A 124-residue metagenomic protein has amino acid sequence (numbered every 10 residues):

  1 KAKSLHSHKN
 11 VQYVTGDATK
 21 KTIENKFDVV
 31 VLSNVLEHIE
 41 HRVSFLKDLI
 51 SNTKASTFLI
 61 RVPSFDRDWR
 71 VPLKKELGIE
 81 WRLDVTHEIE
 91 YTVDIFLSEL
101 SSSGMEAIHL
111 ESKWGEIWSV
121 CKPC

Functional and structural regions predicted by a protein language model:
K1, L5-H6, A18-T19, V29-L32 (+2 more regions): S-adenosyl-L-methionine-dependent methyltransferase catalytic module, highlighting the catalytic core
K9-N10: Nucleotide-activated donor-binding/catalytic signature segment of Leloir-type glycosyltransferases, i.e., the conserved
V35: Hydrophobic adenine-recognition pocket in adenosine-nucleotide-binding enzymes
